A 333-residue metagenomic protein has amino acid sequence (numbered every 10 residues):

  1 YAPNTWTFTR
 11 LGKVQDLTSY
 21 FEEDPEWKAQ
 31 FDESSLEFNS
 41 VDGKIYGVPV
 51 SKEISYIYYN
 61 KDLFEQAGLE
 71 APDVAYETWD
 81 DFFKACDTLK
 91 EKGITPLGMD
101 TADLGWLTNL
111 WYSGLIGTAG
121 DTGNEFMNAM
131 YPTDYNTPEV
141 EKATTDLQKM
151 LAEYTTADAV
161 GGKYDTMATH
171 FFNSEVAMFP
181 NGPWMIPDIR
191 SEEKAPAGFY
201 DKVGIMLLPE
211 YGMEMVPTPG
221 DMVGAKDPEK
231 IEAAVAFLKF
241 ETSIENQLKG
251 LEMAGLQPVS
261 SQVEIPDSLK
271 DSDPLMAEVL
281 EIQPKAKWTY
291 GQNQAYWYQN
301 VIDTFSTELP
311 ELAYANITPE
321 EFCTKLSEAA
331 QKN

Functional and structural regions predicted by a protein language model:
Y1, K13-Q15, G93-T95, N173-N181: Alpha-to-beta junction loops
Y1-Y56, F83, L110, Y200-G204 (+2 more regions): Hinge/lid segment of periplasmic solute-binding proteins
P3, Y76-F83, D158-F172: Short helix-initiation/N-cap motifs at beta->coil->alpha
T18-F31, V74-A75, T118-K142, S191-M213 (+2 more regions): Short, solvent-exposed loop/beta-turn-alpha elements that line the ligand-binding surface or hinge of extracytoplasmic
S34, D201-M206, L251-T304, E311: Long, aromatic- and glycine/proline-rich binding clefts that accommodate carbohydrate-like moieties
V41-V50, S55, E65, D80-P132 (+1 more regions): Extracytoplasmic/periplasmic solute-binding protein
A67-E70, A152-E153, E192-Q257, T307: Extracytoplasmic/periplasmic substrate-recognition and gating elements
K84-T88, N128-G161: Glycine-centered hinge/linker elements that transmit conformational signals in sensory and ligand-binding systems
